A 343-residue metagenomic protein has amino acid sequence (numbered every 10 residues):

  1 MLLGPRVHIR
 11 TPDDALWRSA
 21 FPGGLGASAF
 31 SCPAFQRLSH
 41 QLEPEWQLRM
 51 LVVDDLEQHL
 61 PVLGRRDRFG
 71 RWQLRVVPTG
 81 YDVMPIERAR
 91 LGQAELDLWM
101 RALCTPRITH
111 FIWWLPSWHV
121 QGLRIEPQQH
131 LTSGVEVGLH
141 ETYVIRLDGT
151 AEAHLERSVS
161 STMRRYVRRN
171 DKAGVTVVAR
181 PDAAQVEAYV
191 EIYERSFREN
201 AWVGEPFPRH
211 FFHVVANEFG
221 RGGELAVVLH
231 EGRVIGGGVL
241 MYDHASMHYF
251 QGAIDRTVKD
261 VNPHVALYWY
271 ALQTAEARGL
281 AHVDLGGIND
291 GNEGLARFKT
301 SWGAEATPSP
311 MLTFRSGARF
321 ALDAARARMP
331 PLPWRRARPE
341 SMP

Functional and structural regions predicted by a protein language model:
L2-D55, H59-G70, P116-D260: A conserved beta-strand-loop-helix scaffold within acyl/acetyltransferase catalytic domains
L2-G4, T11-D14, L38, R66-R68 (+2 more regions): Active-site/acyl-donor-binding loops of N-acyltransferases
R66-V83: Conserved acyl-donor/pantetheine-binding loop and adjacent beta-alpha core of acyl/acetyltransferases and related
P78-G92, G149, G252-V261, Q273: A short, internal acetyl-CoA/4′-phosphopantetheine-binding micro-motif in the GNAT/acyltransferase core
E95-T105, F211-A324: Aromatic (often tryptophan-rich) hydrophobic motifs at membrane interfaces
A102-W114: Bilobed periplasmic-binding protein-like "clamshell/Venus-flytrap" ligand-binding domains
F111-I112, V178, E205, V283 (+1 more regions): A local structural micro-motif
W113-G122, L285-E293: Conserved beta-strand-loop-alpha-helix junction that forms the acyl-donor binding cleft
